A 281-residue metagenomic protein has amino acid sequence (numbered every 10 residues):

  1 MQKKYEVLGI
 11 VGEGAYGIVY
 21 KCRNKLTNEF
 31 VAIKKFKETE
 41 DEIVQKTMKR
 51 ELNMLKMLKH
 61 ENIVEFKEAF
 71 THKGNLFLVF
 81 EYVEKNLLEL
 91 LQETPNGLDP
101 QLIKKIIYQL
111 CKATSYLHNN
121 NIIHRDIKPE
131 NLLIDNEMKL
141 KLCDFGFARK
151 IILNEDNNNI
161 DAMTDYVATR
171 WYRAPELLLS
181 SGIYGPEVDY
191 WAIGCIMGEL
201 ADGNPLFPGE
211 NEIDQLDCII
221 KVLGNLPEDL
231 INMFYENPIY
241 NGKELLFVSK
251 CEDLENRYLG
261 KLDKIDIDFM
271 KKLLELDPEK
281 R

Functional and structural regions predicted by a protein language model:
I18: Conserved N-lobe ATP-binding subsite of Hanks-type protein kinase domains, especially the beta3 VAIK lysine
F30, K35-K59: Conserved N-lobe beta3->alphaC-helix segment of eukaryotic protein kinase catalytic domains
E68-A69: A short, aromatic-enriched beta-strand patch in the conserved N-lobe beta-sheet of the protein kinase catalytic domain
G74-N86: Conserved short submotifs of the Hanks-type protein kinase catalytic core that shape the nucleotide-binding pocket
I106-I107: Activation segment signature within eukaryotic-like protein kinase domains
H118-D135: Catalytic-loop of the protein kinase fold
F147-R149: Activation segment
N225-K272: C-terminal lobe substrate-recognition/regulatory segment of protein kinase catalytic domains
